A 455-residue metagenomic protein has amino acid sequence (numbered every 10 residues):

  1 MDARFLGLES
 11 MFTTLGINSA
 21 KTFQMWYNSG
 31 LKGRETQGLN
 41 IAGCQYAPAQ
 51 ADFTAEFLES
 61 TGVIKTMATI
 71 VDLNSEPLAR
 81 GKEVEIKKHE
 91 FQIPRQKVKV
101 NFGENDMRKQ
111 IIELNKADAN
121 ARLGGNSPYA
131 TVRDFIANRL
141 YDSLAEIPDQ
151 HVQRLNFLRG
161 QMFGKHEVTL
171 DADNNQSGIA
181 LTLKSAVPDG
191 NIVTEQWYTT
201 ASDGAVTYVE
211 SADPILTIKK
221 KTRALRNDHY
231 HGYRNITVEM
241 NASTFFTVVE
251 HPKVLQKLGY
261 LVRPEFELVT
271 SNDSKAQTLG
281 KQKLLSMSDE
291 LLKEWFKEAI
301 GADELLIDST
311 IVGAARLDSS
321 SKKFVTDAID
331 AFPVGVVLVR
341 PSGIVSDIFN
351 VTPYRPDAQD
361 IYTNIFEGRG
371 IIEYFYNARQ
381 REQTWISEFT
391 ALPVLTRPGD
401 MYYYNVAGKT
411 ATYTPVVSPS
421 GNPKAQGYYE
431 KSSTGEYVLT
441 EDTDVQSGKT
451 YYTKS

Functional and structural regions predicted by a protein language model:
M1-E56, Y402-Y403, A411-Y413, S455: N-terminal alpha-helical "arm" segments
N40-L123, I179-T182: Assembly/oligomerization interface modules of large self-assembling protein complexes
N74, N101-G103, N241, S288 (+2 more regions): Helix N-terminus capping/helix-initiation residues
K87, P94, N101, N115 (+5 more regions): A structural detector for beta-sheet-dominated domains
F91-N191, E210-F245, R381-E388: Long, contiguous amphipathic alpha-helices that act as assembly "spine/axial" helices in icosahedral shell and virion
Q176-W295: Extended, solvent-exposed, turn-rich assembly/linker loops in the middle of proteins
L255-L439, T443-T450, K454-S455: Sequence/fold signature of self-assembling virion shell proteins
